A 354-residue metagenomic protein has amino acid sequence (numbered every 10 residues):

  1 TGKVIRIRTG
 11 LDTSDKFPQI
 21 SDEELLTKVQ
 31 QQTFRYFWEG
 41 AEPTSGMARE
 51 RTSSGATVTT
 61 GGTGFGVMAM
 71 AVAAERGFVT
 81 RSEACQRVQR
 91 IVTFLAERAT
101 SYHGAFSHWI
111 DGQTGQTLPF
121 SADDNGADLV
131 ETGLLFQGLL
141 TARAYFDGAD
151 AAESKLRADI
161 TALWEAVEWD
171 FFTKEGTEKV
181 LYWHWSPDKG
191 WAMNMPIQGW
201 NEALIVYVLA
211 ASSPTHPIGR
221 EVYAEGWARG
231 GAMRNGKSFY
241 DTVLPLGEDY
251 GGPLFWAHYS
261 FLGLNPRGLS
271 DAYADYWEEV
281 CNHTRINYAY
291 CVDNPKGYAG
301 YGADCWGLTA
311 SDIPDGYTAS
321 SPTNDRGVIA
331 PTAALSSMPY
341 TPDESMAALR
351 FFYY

Functional and structural regions predicted by a protein language model:
G2-S14: Extracellular fibronectin type III
D15-Y354: Ser/Thr/Asn(+Pro)-rich, low-complexity disordered segments
